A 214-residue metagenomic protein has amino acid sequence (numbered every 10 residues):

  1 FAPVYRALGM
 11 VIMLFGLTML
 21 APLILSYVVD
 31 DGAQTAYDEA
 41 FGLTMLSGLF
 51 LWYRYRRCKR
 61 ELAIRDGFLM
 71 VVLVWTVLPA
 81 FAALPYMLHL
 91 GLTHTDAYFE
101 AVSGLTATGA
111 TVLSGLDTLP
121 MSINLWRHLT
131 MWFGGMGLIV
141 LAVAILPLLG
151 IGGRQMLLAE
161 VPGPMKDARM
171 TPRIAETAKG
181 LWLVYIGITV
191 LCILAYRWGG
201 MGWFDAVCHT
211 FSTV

Functional and structural regions predicted by a protein language model:
F1-V214: Membrane-proximal intracellular helices of multi-pass ion channels
